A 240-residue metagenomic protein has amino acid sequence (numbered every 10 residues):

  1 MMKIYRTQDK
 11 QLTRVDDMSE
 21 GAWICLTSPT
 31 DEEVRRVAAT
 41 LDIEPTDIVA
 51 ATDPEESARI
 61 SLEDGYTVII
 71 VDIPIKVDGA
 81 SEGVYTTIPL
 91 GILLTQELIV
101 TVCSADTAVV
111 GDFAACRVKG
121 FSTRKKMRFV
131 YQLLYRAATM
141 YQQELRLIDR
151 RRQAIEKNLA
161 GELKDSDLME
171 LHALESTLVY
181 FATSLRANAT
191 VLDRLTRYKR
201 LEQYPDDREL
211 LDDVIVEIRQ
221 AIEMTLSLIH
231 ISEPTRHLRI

Functional and structural regions predicted by a protein language model:
M1-D206, L210-D213, E217-M224: Peripheral, non-transmembrane regulatory/ligand-interaction domains of membrane transport proteins
T225-I229: C-terminal amphipathic alpha-helical segment
H230-I240: Single conserved hydrophobic/aromatic residue that forms the stacking wall/gate of nucleotide- or nucleobase-binding
